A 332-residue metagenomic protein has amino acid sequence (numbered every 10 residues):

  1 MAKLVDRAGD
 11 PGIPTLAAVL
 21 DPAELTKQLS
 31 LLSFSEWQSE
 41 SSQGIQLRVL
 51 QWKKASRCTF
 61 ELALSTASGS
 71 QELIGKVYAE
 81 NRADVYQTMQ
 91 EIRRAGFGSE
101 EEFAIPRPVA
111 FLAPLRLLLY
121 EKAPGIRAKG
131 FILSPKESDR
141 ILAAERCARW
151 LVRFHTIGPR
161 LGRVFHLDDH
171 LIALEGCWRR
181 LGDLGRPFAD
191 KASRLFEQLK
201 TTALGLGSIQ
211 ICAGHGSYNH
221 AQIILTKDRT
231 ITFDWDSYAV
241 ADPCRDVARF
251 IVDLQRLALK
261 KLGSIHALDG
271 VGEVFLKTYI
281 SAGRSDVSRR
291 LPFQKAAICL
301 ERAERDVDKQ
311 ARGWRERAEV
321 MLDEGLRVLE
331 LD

Functional and structural regions predicted by a protein language model:
M1-L47: Juxta-kinase regulatory segment immediately upstream of eukaryotic protein kinase catalytic domains
A23-Q43, F97, R160-G216, S281: An alpha-helical support segment within catalytic cores of ATP-dependent transferases
R48-D168, G176-R180, G207-S208: ATP-binding pocket architecture of kinase catalytic cores
A221-R249, D253-R256: Catalytic activation segment of kinase domains across protein kinase-like and atypical kinase folds
V247-G283, A297-G313: Active-site activation/catalytic loop segments of kinase-like enzymes and analogous catalytic loops in related
R284-K295: All-alpha amphipathic helical-bundle segments outside canonical DNA-binding/catalytic cores that form hydrophobic
